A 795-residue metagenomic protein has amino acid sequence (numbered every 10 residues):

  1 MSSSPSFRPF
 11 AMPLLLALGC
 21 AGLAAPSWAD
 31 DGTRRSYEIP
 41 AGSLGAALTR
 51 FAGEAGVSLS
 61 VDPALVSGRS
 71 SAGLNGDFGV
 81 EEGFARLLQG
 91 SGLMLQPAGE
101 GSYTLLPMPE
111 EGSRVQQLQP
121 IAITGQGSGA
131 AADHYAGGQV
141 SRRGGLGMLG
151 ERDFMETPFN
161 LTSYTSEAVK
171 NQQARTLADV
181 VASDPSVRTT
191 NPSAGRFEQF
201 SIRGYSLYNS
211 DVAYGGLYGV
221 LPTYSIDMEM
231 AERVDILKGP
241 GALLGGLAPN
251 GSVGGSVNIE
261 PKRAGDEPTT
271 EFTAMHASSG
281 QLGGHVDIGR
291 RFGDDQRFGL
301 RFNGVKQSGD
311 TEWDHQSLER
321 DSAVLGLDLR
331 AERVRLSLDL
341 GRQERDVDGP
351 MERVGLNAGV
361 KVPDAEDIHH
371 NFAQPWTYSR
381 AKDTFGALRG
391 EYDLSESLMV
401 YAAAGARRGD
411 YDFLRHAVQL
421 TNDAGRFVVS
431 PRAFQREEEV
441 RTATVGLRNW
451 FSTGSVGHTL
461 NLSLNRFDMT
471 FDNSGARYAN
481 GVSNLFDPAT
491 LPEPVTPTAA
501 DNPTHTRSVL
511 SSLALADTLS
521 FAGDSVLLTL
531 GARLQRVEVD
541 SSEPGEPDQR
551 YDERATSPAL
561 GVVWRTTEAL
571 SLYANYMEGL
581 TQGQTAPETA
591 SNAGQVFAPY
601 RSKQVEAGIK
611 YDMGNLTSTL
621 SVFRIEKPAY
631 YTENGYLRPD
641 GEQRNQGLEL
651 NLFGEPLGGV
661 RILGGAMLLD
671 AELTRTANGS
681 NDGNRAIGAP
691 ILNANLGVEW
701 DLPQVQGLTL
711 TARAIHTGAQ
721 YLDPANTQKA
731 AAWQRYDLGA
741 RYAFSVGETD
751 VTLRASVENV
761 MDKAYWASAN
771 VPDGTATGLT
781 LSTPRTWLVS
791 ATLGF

Functional and structural regions predicted by a protein language model:
G53, S58, G73, Q119-E267 (+1 more regions): Acidic, small-polar-rich N-terminal luminal/periplasmic segments of exported/outer-membrane proteins
E229-E232, A242-A323, L329-R335, T384 (+1 more regions): Outer-membrane beta-barrel translocator/receptor signature
Q307-T311, V324-D393, A406-E438, R477 (+2 more regions): Acidic/polar loop-and-plug regions of large Gram-negative outer-membrane beta-barrel proteins
D328, E438, V456-N461, N465-F467 (+3 more regions): Structural signature of Gram-negative outer-membrane beta-barrels, strongest in the C-terminal barrel of TonB-dependent
D346-V360, D468-R477, A559, V563-E606 (+4 more regions): Surface-exposed extracellular loop regions of Gram-negative outer-membrane beta-barrel proteins, predominantly
R389-D393, M399-G405, G409-R415, A598-E655 (+1 more regions): Membrane-embedded beta-barrel scaffold of Gram-negative outer-membrane proteins
L460, A574, V605, I687-F795: Conserved C-terminal beta-signal and adjacent last beta-strands/turns of outer-membrane beta-barrel proteins
A522, V622-E626, P639-P724, T792-G794: Gram-negative outer-membrane beta-barrel transporters
